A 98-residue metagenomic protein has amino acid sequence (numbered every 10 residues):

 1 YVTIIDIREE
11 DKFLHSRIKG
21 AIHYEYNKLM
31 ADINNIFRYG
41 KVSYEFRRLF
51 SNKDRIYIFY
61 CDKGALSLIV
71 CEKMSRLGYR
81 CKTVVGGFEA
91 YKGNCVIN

Functional and structural regions predicted by a protein language model:
Y1-T3, E10-I56, D62-N98: Rhodanese-like catalytic fold shared by cysteine-dependent sulfurtransferases and DSP/PTP-type phosphatases
